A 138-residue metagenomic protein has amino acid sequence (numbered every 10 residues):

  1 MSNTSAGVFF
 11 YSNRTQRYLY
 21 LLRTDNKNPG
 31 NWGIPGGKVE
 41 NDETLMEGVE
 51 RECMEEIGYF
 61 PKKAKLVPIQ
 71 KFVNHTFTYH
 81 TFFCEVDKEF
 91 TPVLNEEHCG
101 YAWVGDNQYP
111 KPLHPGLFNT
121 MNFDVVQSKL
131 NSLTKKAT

Functional and structural regions predicted by a protein language model:
M1, K135-T138: Short intrinsically disordered terminal tails
M1-Y18: Conserved N-terminal beta-strand and adjoining loop/helix that marks the start of the Nudix/MutT-like hydrolase domain
F10-S12, Y20, C84, W103: Conserved hydrophobic "DFG−1" position in protein kinase catalytic cores
R23: Short loop/turn segments immediately following the C-termini of beta-strands
K27-G30: A conserved beta-turn-beta hairpin within the catalytic core of GNAT-like acetyltransferases that forms part
G33-I34: A short gly/proline-enriched turn/hairpin at secondary-structure junctions
G37-V126: Unchanged
K129: Active-site or metal-binding loop neighborhoods of secreted/extracellular toxin and effector enzymes
